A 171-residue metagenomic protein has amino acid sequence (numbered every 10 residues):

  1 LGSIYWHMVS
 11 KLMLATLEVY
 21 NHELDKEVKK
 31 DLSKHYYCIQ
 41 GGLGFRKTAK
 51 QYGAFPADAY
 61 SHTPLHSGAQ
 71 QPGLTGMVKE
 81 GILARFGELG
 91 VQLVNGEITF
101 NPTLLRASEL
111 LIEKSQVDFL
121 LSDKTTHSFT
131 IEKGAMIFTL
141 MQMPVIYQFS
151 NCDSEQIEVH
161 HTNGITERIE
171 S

Functional and structural regions predicted by a protein language model:
L1-S171: Ser/Thr/Asn(+Pro)-rich, low-complexity disordered segments
